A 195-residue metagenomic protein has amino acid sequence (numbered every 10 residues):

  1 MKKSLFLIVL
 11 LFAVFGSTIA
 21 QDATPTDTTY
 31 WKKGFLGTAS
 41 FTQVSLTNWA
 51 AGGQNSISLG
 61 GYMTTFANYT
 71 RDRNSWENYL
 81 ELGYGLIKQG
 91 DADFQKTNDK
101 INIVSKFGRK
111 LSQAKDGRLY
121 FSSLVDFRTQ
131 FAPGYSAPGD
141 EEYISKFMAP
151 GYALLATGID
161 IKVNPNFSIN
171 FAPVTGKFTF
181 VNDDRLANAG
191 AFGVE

Functional and structural regions predicted by a protein language model:
M1-P25: Bacterial Sec-dependent N-terminal signal peptides
P25-S56: Short glycine/proline- and aromatic-enriched beta-strand/turn motifs that initiate or cap beta-hairpins
K33-G37, W76-L80, I103, L119-V125 (+2 more regions): Transmembrane beta-strands of outer-membrane beta-barrel proteins
G37, L59-T65, I101-S105, A153-T157: Hydrophobic, lipid-facing positions within transmembrane beta-strands of outer-membrane proteins
A39-S45, R71-R73, L82-K88, V125-P133 (+1 more regions): Transmembrane beta-strands of outer-membrane beta-barrel pores
N48-G53, I87-F94, G139-S145, F192-E195: Extracellular loop and loop/strand-boundary signature of outer-membrane beta-barrel proteins
T70-D72, G108-D116, N164-N166: Outer-membrane beta-barrel channels and translocator barrels
A172, G176-E195: Outer-membrane beta-barrel transmembrane domain signature
